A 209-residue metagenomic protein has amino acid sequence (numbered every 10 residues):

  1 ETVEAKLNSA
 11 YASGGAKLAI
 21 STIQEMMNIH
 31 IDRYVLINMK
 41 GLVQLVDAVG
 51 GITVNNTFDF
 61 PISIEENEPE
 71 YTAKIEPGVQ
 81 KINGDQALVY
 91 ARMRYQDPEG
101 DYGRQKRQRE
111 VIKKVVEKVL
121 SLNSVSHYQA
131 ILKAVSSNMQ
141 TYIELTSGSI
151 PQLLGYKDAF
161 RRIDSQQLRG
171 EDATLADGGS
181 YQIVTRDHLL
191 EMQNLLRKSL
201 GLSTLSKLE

Functional and structural regions predicted by a protein language model:
E1-E209: Non-catalytic, solvent-exposed segments at the cell envelope interface
